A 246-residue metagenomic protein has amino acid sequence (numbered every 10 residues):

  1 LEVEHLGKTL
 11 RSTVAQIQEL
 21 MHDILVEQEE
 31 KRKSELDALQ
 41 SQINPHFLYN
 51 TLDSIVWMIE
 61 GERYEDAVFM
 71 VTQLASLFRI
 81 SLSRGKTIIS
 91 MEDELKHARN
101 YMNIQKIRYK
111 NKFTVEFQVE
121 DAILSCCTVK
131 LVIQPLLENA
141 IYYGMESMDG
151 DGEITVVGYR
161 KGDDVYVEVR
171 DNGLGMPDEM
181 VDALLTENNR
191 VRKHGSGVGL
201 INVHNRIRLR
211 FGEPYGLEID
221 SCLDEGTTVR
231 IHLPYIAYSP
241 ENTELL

Functional and structural regions predicted by a protein language model:
L1-D220, G226-H232: Two-component histidine phosphotransfer core
I236-P240: Short, charged/polar, Gly/Pro-enriched secondary-structure boundary elements
E241-L246: Intrinsically disordered, low-complexity acidic/proline-/asparagine-rich linker or regulatory tail/stalk regions
